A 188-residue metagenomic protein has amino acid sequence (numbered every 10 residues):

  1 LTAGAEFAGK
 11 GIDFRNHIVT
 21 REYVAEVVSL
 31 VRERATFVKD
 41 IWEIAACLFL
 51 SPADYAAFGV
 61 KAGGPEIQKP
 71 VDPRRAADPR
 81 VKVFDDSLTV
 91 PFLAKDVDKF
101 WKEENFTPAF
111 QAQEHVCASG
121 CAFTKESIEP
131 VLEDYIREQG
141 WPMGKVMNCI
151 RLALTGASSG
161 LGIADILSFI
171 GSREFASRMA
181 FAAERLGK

Functional and structural regions predicted by a protein language model:
L1-K188: Conserved nucleotide- and phosphate/pyrophosphate-binding catalytic cores in adenylate/nucleotidyl-handling enzymes
